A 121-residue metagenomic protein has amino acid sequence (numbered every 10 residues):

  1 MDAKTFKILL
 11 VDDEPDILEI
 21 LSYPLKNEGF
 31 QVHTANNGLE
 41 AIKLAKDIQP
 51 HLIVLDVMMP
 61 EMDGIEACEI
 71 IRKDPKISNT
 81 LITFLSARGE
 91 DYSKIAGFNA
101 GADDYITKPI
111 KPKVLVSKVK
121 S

Functional and structural regions predicted by a protein language model:
E19-N27: Charged docking surfaces used in two-component/phosphorelay signaling
G29-N36, L44: Short hydrophobic/Thr-rich beta-strand motif most characteristic of the beta2 strand and flanking loop of CheY-like
I48-V54: Active-site beta3 strand of CheY-like receiver
M59, G97: Receiver (REC) domain active-site loop signature in two-component systems and cognate sites in sensor histidine kinases
P109-K120: C-terminal output helix
